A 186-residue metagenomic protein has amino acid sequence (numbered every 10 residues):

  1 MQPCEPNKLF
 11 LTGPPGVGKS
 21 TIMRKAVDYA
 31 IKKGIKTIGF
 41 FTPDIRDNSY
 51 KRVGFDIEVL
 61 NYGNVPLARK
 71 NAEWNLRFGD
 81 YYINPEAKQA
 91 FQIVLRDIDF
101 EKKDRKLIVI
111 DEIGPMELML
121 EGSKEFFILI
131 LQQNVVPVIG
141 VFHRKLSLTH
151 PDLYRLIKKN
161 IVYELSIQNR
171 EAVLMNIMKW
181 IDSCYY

Functional and structural regions predicted by a protein language model:
P3, D99-F100, I113-Y186: Replace "adjacent to P-loop NTPase cores in ATP/GTP-dependent enzymes" with "adjacent to NTP-binding cores
K8: Walker A (P-loop) ATP-phosphate-binding motif of ABC ATPase nucleotide-binding domains
L11: Hydrophobic anchor at the beta1->P-loop junction of P-loop NTPases
P15: The conserved Walker
K19: Conserved lysine of the Walker
I22, A26: Hydrophobic positions on the alpha1 helix immediately C-terminal to the Walker A/P-loop
D28-F78: N-terminal phosphate/diphosphate-binding loop that engages ATP/GTP or pyrophosphate donors across diverse enzyme folds
W74-I128: Phosphate-binding/switch loop-helix module in NTP-utilizing enzymes
